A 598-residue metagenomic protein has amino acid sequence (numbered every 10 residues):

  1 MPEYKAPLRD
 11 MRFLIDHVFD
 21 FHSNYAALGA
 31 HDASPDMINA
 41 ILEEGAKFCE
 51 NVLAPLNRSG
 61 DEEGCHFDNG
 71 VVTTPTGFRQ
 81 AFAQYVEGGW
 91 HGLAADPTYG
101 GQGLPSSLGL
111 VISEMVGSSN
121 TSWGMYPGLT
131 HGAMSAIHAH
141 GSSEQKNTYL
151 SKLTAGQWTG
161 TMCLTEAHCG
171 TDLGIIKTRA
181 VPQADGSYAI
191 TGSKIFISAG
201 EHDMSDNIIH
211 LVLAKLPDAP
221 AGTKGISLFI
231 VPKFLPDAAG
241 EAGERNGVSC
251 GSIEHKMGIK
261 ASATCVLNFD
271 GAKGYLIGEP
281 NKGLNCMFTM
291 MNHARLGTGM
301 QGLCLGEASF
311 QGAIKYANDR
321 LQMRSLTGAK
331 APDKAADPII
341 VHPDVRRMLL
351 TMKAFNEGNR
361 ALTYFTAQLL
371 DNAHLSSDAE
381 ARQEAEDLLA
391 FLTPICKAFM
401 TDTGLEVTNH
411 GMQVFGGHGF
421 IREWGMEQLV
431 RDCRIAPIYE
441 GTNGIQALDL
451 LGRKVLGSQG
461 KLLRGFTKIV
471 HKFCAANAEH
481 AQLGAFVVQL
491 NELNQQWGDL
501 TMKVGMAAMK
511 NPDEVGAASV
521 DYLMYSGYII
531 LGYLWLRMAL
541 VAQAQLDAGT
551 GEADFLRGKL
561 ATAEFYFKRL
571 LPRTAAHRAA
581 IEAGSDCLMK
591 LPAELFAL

Functional and structural regions predicted by a protein language model:
M1-G124, T148, A580-L598: Amphipathic, small/basic residue-rich leader segments at the start of a protein or domain
P2-K5, G89, P182, I259 (+3 more regions): Alpha-helix capping/hinge segments and adjacent helical runs
Y25, G29-D32, E62-T74, C286-G297 (+5 more regions): Glycine-rich cofactor-pocket loops
C65, F78, Y126-T130, G141-Q183 (+4 more regions): Internal maturation/activation junctions in enzymes
V111, G457, F473-L598: C-terminal amphipathic alpha-helical interaction region
H131-A133, S142-Q145, E440-T442, L450-N494: A structural-propensity feature for long, helix-poor, extended segments
S187, T191-R245: A short core secondary-structure module
F196, L235-G251, K256, A263-A294 (+2 more regions): A glycine-rich, basic-preceded beta-loop-alpha segment at the flavin cofactor/substrate interface of flavin-utilizing
